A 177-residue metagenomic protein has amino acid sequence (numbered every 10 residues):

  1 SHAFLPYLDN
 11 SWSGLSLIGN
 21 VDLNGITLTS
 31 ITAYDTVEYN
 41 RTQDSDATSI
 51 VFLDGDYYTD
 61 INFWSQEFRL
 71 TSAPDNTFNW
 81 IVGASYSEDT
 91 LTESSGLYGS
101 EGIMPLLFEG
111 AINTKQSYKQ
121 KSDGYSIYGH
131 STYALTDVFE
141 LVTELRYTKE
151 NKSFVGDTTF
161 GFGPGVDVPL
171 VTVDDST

Functional and structural regions predicted by a protein language model:
S1-A3, D44-G55, G96-S117, S153-T177: Solvent-exposed loop segments that connect transmembrane elements
S1-I81, S87-D89: Outer-membrane beta-barrel domain signature, strongest for Gram-negative TonB-dependent receptors and also present
L8-W12, Y57-F63, Q116-G124, V173-T177: Transmembrane beta-barrel outer-membrane domains
S13, I18, N24, V82 (+3 more regions): Feature targets compositionally biased, intrinsically disordered low-complexity regions with long contiguous runs
R41, N79-I81, E93, V142 (+1 more regions): Secondary-structure transition/capping residues
L70-A73, S85-S87, Q120-T177: Structural signature of Gram-negative outer-membrane beta-barrels, strongest in the C-terminal barrel of TonB-dependent
T77-P105: A contiguous, low-structure linker/loop signature
